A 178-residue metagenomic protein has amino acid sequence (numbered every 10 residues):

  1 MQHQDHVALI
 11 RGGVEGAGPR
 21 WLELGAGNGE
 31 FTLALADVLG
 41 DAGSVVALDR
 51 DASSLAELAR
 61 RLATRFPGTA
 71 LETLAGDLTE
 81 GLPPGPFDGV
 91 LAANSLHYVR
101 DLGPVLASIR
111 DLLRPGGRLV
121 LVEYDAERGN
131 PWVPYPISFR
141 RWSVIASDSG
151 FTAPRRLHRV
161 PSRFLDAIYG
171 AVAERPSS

Functional and structural regions predicted by a protein language model:
M1-P19, A34: Conserved alpha-helix/loop element of class I SAM-dependent methyltransferases that forms part of the SAM/SAH-binding
L22, N28-E80: Class I SAM-dependent methyltransferase SAM/SAH-binding core
T79-V90: A short acidic, Gly/Pro-enriched loop at the edge of an enzyme's catalytic core that lines a small-molecule cofactor
D88-L102: A short SAM/SAH-binding and catalytic strip from SAM-dependent methyltransferases
G103-P115: A short glycine-rich, Lys/Arg-flanked "PGG" loop and its adjoining helix->strand segment in the class I
G116-Y124: Conserved beta-strand signature within the Rossmann-like core of class I S-adenosyl-L-methionine
Y135-G150: Short alpha-helix
R159-S178: Core SAM-dependent methyltransferase catalytic element
